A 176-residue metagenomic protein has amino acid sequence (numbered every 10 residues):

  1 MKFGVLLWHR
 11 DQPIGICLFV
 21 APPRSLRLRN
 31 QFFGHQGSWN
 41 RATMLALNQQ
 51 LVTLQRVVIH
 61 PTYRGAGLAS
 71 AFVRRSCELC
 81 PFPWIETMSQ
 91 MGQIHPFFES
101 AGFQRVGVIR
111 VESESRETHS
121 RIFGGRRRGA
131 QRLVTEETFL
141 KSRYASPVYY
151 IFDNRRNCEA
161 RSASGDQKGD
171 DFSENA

Functional and structural regions predicted by a protein language model:
M1-R56, C77-A176: Terminal substrate-recognition subdomain of acyl/acetyltransferases
I59-E78: Conserved acetyl-CoA-binding loop-helix of GNAT-fold acetyltransferases
